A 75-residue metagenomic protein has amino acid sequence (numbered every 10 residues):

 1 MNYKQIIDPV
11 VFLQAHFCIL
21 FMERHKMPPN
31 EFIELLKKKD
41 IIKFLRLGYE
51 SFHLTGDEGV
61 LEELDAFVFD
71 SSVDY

Functional and structural regions predicted by a protein language model:
M1-Q5, R46, L54, E58: Short, charge-rich amphipathic segments
N2-P29: N-terminal acidic leader/helix
Q5-P9, K37-I41, D70: Short amphipathic alpha-helical segments, especially helix-boundary/capping motifs
F12, P28-F32, D70-Y75: Generic hydrophobic segment detector
C18, M22, I41-I42, F69: Amphipathic alpha-helical core segments of compact helical bundles
R24, P28-H53: Amphipathic, hydrophobic secondary-structure cores in small proteins
Y49-Y75: Long, compositionally biased
